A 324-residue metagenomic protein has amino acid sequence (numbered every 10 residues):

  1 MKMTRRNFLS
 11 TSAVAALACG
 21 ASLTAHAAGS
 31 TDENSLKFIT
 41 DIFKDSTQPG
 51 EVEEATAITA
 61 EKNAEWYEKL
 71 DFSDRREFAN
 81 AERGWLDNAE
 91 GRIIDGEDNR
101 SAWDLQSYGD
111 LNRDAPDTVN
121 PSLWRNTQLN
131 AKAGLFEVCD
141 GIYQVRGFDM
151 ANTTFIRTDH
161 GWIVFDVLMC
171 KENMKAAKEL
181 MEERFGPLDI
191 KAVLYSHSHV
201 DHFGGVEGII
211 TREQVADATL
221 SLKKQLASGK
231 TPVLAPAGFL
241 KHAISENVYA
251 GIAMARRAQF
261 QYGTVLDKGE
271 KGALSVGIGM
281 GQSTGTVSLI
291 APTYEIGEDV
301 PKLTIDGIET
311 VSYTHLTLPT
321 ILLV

Functional and structural regions predicted by a protein language model:
M1-A15: N-terminal secretory signal peptides and thylakoid transit peptides that target proteins across membranes
L23-D41: C-terminal segment of N-terminal export signals and the immediately downstream linker at the start of the mature
F43-G134: Non-catalytic propeptide/linker segments at domain boundaries
T127-L188: Conserved beta-strand hairpin/beta-sheet module of binuclear metal-dependent hydrolase folds, prominently
E137, A227-K230, L234, G238-Y313: Metallo-beta-lactamase
H160-G161, K171-P232: Active-site metal-binding motif and surrounding structural segment of the metallo-beta-lactamase
V164-D166, A192-L194, S312: Short catalytic-loop micro-motif centered on adjacent basic/acidic residues
T314-T320: Conserved small/polar residues in nucleotide/adenosyl-binding loops
